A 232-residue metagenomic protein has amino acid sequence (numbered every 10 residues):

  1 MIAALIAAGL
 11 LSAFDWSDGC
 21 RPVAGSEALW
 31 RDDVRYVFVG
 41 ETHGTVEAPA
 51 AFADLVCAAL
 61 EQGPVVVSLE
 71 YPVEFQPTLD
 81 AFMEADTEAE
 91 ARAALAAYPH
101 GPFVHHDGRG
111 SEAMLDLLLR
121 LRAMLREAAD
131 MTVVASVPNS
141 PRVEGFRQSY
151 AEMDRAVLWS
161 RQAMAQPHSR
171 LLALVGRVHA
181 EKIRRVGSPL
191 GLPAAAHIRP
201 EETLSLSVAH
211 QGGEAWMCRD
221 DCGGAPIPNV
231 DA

Functional and structural regions predicted by a protein language model:
M1-A8: Sec-dependent signal peptide recognition, specifically the positively charged N-region followed immediately by
G9-A232: Compositional signal for N-terminal targeting/processing segments
